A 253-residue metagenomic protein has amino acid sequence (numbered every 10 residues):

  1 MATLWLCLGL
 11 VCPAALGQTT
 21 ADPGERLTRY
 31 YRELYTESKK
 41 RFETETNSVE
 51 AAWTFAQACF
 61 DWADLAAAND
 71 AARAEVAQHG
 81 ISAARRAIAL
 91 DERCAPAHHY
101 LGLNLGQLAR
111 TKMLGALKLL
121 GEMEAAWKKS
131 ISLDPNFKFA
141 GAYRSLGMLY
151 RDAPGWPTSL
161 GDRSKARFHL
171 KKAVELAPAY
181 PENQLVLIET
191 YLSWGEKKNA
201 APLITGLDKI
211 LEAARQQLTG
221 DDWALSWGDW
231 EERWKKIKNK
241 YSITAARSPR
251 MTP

Functional and structural regions predicted by a protein language model:
A2-P13: Bacterial N-terminal signal peptides
Q18-E37, F55-R93, A97-K129, L133 (+5 more regions): Short coil/linker segments at helix-helix boundaries
V49, L65-A67, I243-T244: Short, solvent-exposed loop/turn elements at domain surfaces
V49-E50, A95-P96, K138-A140, P181-E182: Helix-start (N-cap) detector for alpha-helical repeat units in TPR-like alpha-solenoids, especially tetratricopeptide
W234-R247: Eukaryotic acidic, Ser/Thr-rich intrinsically disordered low-complexity regions
